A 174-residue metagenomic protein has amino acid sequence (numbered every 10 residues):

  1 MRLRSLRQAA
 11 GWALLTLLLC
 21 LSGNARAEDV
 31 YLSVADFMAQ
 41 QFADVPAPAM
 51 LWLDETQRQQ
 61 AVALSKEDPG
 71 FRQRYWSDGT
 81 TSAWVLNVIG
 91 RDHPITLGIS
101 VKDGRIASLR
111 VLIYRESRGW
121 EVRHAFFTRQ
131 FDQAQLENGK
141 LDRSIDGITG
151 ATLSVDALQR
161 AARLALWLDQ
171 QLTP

Functional and structural regions predicted by a protein language model:
R2-T96, K102-P174: Intrinsically disordered terminal and processing segments
